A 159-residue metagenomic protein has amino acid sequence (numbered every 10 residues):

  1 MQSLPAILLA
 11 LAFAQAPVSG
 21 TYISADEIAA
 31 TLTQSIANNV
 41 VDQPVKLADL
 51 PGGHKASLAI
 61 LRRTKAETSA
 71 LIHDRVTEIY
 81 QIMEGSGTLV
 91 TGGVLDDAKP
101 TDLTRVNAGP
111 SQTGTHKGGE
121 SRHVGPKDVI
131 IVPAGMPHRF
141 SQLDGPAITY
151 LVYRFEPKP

Functional and structural regions predicted by a protein language model:
S3-F13: Sec-dependent N-terminal signal peptides
F13-R75: A short, N-terminal "cap"/entry segment at the start of jelly-roll beta-barrel domains of the cupin/DSBH fold
R62, V76, M83-S86, T91-L95 (+3 more regions): A mature extracytoplasmic/lumenal domain signature
L71, E78-Q81, S121-R122, V129-I130: His/acidic/aromatic-lined binding-pocket segments of jelly-roll/cupin-type domains and related regulatory beta-sandwich
D74-G93, D102-G114: Short, conserved beta-strand element in jelly-roll/cupin
G109-I130: Acidic, glycine-rich flexible loop segments
H123-L143: Conserved metal-binding segment of the jelly-roll/cupin
G145-P159: A short hydrophobic beta-strand segment most commonly corresponding to one strand of the jelly-roll/cupin
